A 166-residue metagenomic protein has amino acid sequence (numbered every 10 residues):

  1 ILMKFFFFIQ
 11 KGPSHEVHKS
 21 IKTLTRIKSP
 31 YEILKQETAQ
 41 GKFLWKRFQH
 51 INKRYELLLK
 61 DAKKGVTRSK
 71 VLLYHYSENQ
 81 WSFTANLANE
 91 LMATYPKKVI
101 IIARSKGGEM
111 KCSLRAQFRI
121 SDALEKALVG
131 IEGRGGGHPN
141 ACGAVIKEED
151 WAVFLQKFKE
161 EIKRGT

Functional and structural regions predicted by a protein language model:
I1-T67, S77-E78: A structured phosphate/pyrophosphate-recognition subdomain
K70-T166: Glycine-rich, acidic loop segments that terminate in or are immediately followed by a histidine
